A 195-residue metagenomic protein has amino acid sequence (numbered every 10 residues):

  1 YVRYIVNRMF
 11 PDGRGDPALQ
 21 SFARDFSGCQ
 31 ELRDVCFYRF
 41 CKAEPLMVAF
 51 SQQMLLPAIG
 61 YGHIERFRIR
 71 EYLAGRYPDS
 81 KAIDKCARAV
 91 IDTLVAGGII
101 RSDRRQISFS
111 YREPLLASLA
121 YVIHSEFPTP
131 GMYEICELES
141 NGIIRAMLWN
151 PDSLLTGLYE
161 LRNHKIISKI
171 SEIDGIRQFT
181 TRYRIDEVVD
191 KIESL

Functional and structural regions predicted by a protein language model:
Y1-K42, Q52-A58, H63-R66: Eukaryotic partner-binding/assembly regions in large regulatory complexes
Y4-I5, A87-G98, L155-K165: Basic amphipathic alpha-helical segments that dock to polyanions
K42-M47, I64-E65, G131-E134: Helix-boundary capping/turn motifs
E65-P78, L138-I143: DNA-recognition alpha helix
G75-R88, R145-L154: Short, positively charged loop/turn segments that connect secondary-structure elements
K81-P114: A contiguous pocket-lining binding segment that forms or flanks enzyme active sites
D103-D190: Accessory, usually C-terminal, subdomains that scaffold auxiliary metal cofactors
